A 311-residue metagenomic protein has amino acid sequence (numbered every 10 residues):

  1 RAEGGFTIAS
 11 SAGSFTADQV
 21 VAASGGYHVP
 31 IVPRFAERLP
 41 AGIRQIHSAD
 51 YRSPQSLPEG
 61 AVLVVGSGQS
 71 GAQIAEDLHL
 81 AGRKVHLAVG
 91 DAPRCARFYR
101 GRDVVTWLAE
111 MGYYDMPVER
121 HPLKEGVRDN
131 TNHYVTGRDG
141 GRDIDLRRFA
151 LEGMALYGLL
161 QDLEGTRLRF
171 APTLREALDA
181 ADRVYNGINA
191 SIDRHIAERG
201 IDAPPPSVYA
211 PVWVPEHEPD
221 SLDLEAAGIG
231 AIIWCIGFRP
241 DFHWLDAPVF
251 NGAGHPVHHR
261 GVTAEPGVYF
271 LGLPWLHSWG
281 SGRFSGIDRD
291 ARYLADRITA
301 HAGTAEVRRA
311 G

Functional and structural regions predicted by a protein language model:
R1-G311: Flavin (primarily FAD) cofactor-binding/catalytic cores of flavoenzymes
